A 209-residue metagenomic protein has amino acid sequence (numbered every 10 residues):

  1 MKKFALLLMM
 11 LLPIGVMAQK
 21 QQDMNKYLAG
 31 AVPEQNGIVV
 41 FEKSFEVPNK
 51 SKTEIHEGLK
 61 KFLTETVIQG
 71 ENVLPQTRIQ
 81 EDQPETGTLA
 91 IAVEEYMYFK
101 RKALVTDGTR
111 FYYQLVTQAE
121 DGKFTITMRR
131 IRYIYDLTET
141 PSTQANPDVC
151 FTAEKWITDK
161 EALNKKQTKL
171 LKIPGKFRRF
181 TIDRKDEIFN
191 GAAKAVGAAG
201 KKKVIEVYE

Functional and structural regions predicted by a protein language model:
M1-Q21: Bacterial Sec-dependent N-terminal signal peptides
Q19-E209: Ser/Thr-rich, low-complexity intrinsically disordered terminal regions
